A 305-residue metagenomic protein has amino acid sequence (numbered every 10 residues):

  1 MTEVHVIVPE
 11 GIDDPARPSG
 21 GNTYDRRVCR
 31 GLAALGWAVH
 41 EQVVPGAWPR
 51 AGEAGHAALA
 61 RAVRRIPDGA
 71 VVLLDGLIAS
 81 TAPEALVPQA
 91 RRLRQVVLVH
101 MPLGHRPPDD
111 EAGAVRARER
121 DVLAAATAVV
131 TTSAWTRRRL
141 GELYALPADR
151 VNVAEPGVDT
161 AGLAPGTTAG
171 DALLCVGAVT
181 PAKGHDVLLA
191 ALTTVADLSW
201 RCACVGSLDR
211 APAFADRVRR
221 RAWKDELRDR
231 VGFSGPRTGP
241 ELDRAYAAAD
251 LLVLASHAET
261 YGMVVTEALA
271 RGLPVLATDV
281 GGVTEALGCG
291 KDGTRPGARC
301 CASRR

Functional and structural regions predicted by a protein language model:
L59-L86, V96: Short N-terminal targeting/anchoring amphipathic segment
D109-T131: Membrane-proximal helix-turn-helix segments that form the acceptor-binding/catalytic region of lipid-linked
W135, G157: Carbohydrate-associated surface elements
G166-K183, L189-T194, A203: Conserved donor-binding/catalytic core segment of Leloir-type glycosyltransferases
R201-R219, G235-P236: Glycosyltransferase donor-sugar binding loop
P236-R237, R244-A249: Short alpha-helical donor nucleotide-sugar binding micro-motif in glycosyltransferases
H257: Aromatic "clamp/platform" in nucleotide-sugar-dependent glycosyltransferases that forms part of the donor/acceptor
P274-A277, T284: Short hydrophobic beta-strand element within catalytic cores of glycosyltransferases and related nucleotide-activated
